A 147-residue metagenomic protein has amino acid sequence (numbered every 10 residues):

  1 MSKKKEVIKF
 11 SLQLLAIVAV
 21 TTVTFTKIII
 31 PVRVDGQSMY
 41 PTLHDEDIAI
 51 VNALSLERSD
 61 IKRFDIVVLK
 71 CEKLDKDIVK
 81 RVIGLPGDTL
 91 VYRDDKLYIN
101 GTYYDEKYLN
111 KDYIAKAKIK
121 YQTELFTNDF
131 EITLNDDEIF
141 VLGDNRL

Functional and structural regions predicted by a protein language model:
S2-I8, V23, I30-R33, Y40-L147: Soluble "head" domains of membrane/secretory-pathway proteins
K9-K27: Hydrophobic membrane-insertion alpha-helices, especially the h-region of bacterial N-terminal signal peptides
